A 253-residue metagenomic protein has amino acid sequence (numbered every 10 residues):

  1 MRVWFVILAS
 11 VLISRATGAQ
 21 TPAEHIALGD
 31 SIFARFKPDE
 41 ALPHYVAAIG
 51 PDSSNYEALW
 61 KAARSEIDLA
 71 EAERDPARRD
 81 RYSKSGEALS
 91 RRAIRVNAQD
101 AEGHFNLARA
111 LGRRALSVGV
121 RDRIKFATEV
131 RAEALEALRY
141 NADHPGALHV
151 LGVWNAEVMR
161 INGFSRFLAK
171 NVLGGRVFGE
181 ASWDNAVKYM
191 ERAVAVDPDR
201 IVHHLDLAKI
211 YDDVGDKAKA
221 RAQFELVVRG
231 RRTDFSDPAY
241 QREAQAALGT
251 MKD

Functional and structural regions predicted by a protein language model:
V3-L12: Sec-dependent N-terminal signal peptides
S14-A16: N-terminal signal peptide c-region/cleavage motif recognized by signal peptidases
P22-F33, W60, F105, H149 (+2 more regions): Alpha-helical tetratricopeptide repeat
S31-H44, R64-Q99, N106-D143, V153-R192 (+1 more regions): Short coil/linker segments at helix-helix boundaries
A47-S65, D100-E102: Short, charge-rich amphipathic alpha-helical segments embedded in non-transmembrane helical bundles/solenoids
I201-A239: C-terminal/domain-terminus segments
